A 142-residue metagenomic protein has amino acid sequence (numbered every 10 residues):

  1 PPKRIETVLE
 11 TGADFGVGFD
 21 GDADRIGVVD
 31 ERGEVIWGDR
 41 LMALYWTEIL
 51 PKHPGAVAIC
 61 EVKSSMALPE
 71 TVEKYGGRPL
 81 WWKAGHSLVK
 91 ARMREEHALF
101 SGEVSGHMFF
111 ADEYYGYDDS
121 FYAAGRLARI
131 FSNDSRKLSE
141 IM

Functional and structural regions predicted by a protein language model:
P1-V29: N-terminal small/polar loop signature for handling phosphorylated ligands or for N-terminal nucleophile
K3-T7, L41, Y45, L88: Well-ordered alpha-helical segments embedded in enzymatic catalytic cores
F19-G21, V35-R40, Y114-D119: Short glycine/threonine-rich catalytic loop with a Thr-x-Gly-x-Asp
D24-M42, L68-P69: Short Gly/Thr/Asp-enriched flexible loops that form oxyanion-binding sites at enzyme active sites
V35-V57, K83-A84: Short, acidic/small-residue loops that bind anionic groups at enzyme active sites
H53-M142: Phosphate-binding and adjacent anionic-ligand microenvironments
